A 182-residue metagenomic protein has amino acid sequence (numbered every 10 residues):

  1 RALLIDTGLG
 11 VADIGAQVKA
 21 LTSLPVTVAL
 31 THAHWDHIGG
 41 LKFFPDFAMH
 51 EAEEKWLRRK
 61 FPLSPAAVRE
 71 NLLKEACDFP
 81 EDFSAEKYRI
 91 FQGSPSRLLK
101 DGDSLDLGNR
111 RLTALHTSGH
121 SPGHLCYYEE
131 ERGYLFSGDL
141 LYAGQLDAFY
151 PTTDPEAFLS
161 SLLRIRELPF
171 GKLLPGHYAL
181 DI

Functional and structural regions predicted by a protein language model:
R1-A20, C126-G138, Y142: Conserved beta-strand hairpin/beta-sheet module of binuclear metal-dependent hydrolase folds, prominently
L4-T7, V26-D36, A48-E51, H116-G119 (+2 more regions): Active-site neighborhood of phospho(di)ester-bond hydrolases with catalytic His/Asp-centered motifs
L9, F61, D147-T153: Short, solvent-exposed loop/turn segments at secondary-structure boundaries
L9-D106: Active-site HxH/HxHxD metal-binding segment of metal-dependent hydrolases
G10-D13, A33-G40, E54-W56, S121-H124 (+2 more regions): Active-site environment of divalent metal-dependent phosphoester hydrolases
D46-M49, Y128, Y134, P155-I182: Divalent-metal (often Zn2+) His-rich catalytic cores of metallo-beta-lactamase-fold enzymes
E86-Y88, Y142-P151: Surface-exposed cleft-lining segments at the edges of enzyme active sites
L98-E129: Core dinuclear metal-dependent hydrolase active-site scaffold
